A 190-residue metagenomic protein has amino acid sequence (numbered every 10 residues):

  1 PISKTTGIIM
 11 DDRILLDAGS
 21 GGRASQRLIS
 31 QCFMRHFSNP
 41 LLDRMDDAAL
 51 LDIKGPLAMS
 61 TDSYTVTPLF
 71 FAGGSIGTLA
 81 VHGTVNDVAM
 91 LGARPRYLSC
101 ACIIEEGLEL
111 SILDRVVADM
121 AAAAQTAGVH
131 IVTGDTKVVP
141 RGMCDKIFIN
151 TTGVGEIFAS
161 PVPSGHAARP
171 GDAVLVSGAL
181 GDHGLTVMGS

Functional and structural regions predicted by a protein language model:
I2-S190: Helix-biased detector of long, well-ordered alpha-helical tracts
